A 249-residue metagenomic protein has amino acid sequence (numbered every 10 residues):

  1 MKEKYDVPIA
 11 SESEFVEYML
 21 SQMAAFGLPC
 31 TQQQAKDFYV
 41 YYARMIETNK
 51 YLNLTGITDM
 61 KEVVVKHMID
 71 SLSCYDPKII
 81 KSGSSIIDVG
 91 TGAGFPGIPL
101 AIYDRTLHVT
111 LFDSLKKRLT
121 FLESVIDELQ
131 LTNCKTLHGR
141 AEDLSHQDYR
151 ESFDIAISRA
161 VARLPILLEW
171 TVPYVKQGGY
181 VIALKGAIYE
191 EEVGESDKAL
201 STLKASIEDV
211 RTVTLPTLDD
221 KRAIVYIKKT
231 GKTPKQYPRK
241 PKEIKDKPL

Functional and structural regions predicted by a protein language model:
M1-G83, I87, T120-C134: Class I SAM-dependent transferase core
M45, L100, K185, I227: Residue-level signal for inorganic ion chemistry
K61, L72-E169: Conserved SAM/SAH cofactor-binding pocket of Class I
D104, V175-Q177: Helix-to-beta-strand junctions that scaffold the AdoMet/dcAdoMet cofactor pocket in Class I SAM-dependent enzymes
R118-T120, Y189, V193: Short alpha-helix immediately C-terminal to the canonical SAM-binding loop
E123, L168-W170, G194-E195, P238: Short amphipathic alpha-helical segments
G178-E191: Conserved beta-strand signature within the Rossmann-like core of class I S-adenosyl-L-methionine
G194-L249: SAM/dcSAM-binding transferase cores
